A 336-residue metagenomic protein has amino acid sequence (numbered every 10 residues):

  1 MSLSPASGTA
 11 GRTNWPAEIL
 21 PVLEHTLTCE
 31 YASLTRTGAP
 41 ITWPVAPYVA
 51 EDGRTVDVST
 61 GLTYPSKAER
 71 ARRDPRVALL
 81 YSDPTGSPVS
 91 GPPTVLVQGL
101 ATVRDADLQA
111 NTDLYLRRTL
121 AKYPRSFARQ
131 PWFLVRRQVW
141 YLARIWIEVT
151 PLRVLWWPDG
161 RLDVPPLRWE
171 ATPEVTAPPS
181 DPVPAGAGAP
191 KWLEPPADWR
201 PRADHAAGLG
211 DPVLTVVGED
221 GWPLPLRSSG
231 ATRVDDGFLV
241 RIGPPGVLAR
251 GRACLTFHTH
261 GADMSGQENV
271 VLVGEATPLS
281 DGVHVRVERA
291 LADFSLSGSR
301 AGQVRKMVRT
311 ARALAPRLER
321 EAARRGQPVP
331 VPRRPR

Functional and structural regions predicted by a protein language model:
S2-T13, S90-P201, R241-R336: Charged, gly/pro-rich active-site loop segments
R12-E24: Mobile-element integrase/transposase regions, centering on the N-terminal DNA-binding/Zn-coordinating module
I19-L20, A68, A203: Short amphipathic alpha-helical segments and helix-helix/interface helices
V22-L23, A71, T119, A206: A generic structural signal for nonpolar/aromatic side chains embedded in well-ordered alpha-helices
E24-T26, W140-R144, T150-P151, A207-D211 (+1 more regions): Short gly/pro-enriched beta-turn/loop segments at secondary-structure junctions
H25, D74-V77, G208-L209, V247-H258: Short coil-to-beta transition motif at edge beta-strands of beta-rich domains
T26-T63, E69, A78-D83, V89-P93 (+1 more regions): Short beta-strand segments
P182-P223, R227-S228: Surface-exposed interaction/gating patches
